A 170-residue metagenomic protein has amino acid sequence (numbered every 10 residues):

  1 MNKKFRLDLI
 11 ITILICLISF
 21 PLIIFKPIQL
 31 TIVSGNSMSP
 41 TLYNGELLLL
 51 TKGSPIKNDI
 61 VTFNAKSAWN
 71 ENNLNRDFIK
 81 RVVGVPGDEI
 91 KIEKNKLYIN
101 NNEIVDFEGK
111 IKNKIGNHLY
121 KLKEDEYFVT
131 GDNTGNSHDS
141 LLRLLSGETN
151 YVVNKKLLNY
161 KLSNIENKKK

Functional and structural regions predicted by a protein language model:
M1-K170: Extended hydrophobic leader/signal-anchor segments used for secretion and membrane insertion
